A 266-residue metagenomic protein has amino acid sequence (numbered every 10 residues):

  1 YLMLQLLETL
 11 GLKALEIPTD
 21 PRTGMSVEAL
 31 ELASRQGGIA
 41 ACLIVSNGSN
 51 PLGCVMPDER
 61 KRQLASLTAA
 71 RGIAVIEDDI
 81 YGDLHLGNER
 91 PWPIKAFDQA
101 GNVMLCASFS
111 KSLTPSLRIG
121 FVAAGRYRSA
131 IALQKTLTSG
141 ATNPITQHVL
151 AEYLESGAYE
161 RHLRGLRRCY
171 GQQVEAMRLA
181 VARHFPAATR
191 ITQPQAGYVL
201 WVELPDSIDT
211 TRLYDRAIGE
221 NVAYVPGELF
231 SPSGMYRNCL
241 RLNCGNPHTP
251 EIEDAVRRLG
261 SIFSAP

Functional and structural regions predicted by a protein language model:
Y1-P266: PLP-dependent class I/II
